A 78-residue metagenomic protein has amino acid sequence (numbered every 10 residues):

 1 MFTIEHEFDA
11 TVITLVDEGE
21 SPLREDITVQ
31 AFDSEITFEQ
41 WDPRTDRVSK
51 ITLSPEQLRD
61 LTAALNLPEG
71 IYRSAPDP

Functional and structural regions predicted by a protein language model:
M1-P78: Positively charged, low-complexity terminal tracts and the immediately adjacent first secondary-structure elements
